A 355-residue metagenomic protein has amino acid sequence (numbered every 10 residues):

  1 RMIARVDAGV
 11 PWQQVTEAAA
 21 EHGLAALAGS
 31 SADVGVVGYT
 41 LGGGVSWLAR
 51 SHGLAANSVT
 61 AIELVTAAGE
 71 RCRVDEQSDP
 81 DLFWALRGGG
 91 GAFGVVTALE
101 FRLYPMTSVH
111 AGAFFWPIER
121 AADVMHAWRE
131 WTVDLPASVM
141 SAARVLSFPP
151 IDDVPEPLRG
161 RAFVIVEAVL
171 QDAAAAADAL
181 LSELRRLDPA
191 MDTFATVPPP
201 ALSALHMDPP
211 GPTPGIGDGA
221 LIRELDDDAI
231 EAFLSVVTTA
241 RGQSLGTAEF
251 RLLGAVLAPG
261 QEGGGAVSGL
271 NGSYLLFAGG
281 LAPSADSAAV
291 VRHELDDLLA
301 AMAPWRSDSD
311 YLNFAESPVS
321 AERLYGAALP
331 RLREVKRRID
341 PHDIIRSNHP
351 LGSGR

Functional and structural regions predicted by a protein language model:
R1-R355: Soluble FAD-dependent oxygen oxidases
